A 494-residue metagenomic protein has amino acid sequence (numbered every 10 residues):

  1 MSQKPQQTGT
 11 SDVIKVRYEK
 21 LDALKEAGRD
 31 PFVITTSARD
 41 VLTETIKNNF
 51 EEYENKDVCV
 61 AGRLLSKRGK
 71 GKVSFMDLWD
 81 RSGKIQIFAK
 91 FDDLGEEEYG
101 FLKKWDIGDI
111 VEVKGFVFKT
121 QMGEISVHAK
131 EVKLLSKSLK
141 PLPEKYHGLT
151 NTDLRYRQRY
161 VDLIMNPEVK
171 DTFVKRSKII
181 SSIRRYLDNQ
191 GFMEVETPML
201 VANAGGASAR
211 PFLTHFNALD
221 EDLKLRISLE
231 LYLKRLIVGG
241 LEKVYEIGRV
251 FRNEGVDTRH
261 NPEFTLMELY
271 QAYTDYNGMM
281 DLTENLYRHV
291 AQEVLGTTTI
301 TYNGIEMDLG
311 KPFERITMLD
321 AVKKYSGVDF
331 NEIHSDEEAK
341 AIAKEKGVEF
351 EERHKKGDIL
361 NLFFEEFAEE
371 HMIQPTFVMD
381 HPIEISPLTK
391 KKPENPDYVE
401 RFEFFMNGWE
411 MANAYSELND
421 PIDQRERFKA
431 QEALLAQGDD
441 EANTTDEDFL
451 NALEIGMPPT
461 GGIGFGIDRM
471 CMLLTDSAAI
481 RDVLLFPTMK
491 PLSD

Functional and structural regions predicted by a protein language model:
M1-D494: Class II aminoacyl-tRNA synthetase catalytic cores and aaRS-like
